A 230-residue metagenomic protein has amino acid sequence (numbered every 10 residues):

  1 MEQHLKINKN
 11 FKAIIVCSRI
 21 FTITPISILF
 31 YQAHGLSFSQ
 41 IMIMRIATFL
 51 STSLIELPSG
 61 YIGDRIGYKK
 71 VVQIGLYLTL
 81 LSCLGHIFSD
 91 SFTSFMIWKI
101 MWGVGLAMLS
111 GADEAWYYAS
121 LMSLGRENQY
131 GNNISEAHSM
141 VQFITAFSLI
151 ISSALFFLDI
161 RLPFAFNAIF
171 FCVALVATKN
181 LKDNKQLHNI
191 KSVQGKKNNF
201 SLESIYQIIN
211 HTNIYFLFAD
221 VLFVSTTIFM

Functional and structural regions predicted by a protein language model:
M1-L5, K179-D220: Juxtamembrane intracellular "pre-TM" segments in multi-pass secondary transporters
E2-L54, H211-M230: Helix-loop boundary and gating motifs at the non-cytosolic
V16, S82, T93-L109, L222-F223: Hydrophobic core of transmembrane alpha-helices in multi-pass small-molecule transporters, especially MFS/SLC-type
A33, T145-F166: Transmembrane alpha-helix termini and helix-breaking/packing motifs in multi-pass membrane transporters
G35, G67, F88-S94: Helix-breaking motifs and short loop linkers at transmembrane-helix boundaries and internal kinks in secondary membrane
Y77-S91: C-terminal ends and interior cores of transmembrane alpha-helices in multi-pass membrane transporters/permeases
I100-Q142: Cytoplasmic helix-loop-helix junction between adjacent transmembrane helices in 12-TM secondary transporters
L162-N180: Symmetry-related core transmembrane helices of the 12-TM Major Facilitator Superfamily/SLC fold
